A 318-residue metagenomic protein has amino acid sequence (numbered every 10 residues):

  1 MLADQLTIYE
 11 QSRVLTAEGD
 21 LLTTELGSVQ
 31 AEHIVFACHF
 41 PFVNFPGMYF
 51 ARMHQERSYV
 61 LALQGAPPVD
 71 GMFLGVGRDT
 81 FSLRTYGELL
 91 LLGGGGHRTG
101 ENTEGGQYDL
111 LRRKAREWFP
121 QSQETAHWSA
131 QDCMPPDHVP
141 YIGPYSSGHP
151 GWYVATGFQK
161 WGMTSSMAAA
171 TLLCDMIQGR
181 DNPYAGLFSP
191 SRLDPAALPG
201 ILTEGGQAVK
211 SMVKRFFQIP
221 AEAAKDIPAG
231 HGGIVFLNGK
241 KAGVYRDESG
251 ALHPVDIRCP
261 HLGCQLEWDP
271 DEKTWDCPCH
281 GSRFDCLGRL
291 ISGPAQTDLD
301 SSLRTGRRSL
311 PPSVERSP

Functional and structural regions predicted by a protein language model:
M1-E32: Helical element adjacent to the flavin cofactor pocket in flavoenzyme catalytic cores
G19-L21, P68-G71, P228-G233, L252 (+1 more regions): Short, hydrophobic/aromatic-rich segments at coil-to-beta transitions
T24-V69: Central helical "cap/lid" subdomain
V43-N44, T99, E267: Short glycine-rich, flexible loops that bind phosphorylated cofactors or substrates
L61, H231-R316: Rieske [2Fe-2S] iron-sulfur-binding domain
L61-G94: Conserved FAD-binding catalytic core of PHBH/FMO-like flavoproteins
G77-R78, G87, T99-R113, E117-G205 (+2 more regions): C-terminal catalytic lobe of FAD-dependent flavoproteins
T125-C133, G151-V154, S211-R258: A glycine-rich dinucleotide-binding beta-alpha-beta segment and adjacent secondary-structure elements that constitute
